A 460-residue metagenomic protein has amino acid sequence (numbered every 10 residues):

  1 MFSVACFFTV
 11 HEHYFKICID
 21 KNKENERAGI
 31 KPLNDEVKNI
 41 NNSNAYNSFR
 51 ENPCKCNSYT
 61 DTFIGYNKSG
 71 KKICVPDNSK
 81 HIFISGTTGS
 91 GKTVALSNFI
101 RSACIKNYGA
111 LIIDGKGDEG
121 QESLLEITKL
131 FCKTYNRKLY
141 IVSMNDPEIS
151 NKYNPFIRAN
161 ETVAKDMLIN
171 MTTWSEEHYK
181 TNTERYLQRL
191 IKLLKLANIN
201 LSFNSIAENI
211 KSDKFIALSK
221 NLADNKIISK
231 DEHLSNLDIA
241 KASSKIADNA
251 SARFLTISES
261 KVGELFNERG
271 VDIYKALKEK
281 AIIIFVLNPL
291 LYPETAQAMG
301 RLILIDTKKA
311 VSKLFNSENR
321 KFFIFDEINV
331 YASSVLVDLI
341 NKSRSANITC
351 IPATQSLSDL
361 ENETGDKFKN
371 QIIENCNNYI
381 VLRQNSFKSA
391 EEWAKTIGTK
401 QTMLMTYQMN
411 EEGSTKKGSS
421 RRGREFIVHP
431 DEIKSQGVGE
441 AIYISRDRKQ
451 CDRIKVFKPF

Functional and structural regions predicted by a protein language model:
M1-N39: Long, basic/Gly/Ser/Thr-rich N-terminal segments that mediate initial subcellular attachment or targeting
C6, C18, C54-C56, C74 (+5 more regions): Generic recognition of cysteine residues
C6, H11-E12, P53, S219 (+1 more regions): Prokaryotic Sec-type signal peptides and long signal-anchor helices with extended Leu/Ile/Val-rich h-regions
D20-A28, E36-N39, S43, N52 (+3 more regions): Surface-exposed polar/charged interaction patches
N42-F49, I239, S243: N-terminal presequences and immediately downstream first alpha-helices
N44-K71: N-terminal pre-Walker A segment at the start of P-loop NTPase domains
F63-I348, T364, K416-P459: P-loop NTPase motor domains
I157, I340-S445: Conserved ATP-driven motor cores of ASCE-family P-loop NTPases powering translocation/secretion/packaging/pilus
